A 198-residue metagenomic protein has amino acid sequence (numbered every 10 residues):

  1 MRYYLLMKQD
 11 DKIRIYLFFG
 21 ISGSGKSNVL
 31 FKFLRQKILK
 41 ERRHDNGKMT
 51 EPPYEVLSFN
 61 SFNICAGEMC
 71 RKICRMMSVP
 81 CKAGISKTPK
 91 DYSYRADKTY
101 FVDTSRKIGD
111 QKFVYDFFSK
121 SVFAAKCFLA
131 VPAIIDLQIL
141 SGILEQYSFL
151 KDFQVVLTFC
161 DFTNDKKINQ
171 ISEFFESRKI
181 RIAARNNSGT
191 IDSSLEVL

Functional and structural regions predicted by a protein language model:
M1-I13: Extreme N-terminal, non-catalytic leader segments that precede Walker-type/kinase nucleotide-binding cores
F19, E41-A66, I85: Short beta-strand-centered segment that lines the nucleotide-binding/catalytic pocket of NTP-utilizing
S22: The conserved Walker
G25: Conserved glycine(s) of the Walker
V29, F33, M69: Hydrophobic positions on the alpha1 helix immediately C-terminal to the Walker A/P-loop
S58-S61, C65, M76-S86, K98-V114: Switch II (G3) loop of P-loop NTPases
K112-I135: Inter-motif core of Ras-like GTPase G domains
D161-L198: Canonical P-loop GTPase G-domain recognition
